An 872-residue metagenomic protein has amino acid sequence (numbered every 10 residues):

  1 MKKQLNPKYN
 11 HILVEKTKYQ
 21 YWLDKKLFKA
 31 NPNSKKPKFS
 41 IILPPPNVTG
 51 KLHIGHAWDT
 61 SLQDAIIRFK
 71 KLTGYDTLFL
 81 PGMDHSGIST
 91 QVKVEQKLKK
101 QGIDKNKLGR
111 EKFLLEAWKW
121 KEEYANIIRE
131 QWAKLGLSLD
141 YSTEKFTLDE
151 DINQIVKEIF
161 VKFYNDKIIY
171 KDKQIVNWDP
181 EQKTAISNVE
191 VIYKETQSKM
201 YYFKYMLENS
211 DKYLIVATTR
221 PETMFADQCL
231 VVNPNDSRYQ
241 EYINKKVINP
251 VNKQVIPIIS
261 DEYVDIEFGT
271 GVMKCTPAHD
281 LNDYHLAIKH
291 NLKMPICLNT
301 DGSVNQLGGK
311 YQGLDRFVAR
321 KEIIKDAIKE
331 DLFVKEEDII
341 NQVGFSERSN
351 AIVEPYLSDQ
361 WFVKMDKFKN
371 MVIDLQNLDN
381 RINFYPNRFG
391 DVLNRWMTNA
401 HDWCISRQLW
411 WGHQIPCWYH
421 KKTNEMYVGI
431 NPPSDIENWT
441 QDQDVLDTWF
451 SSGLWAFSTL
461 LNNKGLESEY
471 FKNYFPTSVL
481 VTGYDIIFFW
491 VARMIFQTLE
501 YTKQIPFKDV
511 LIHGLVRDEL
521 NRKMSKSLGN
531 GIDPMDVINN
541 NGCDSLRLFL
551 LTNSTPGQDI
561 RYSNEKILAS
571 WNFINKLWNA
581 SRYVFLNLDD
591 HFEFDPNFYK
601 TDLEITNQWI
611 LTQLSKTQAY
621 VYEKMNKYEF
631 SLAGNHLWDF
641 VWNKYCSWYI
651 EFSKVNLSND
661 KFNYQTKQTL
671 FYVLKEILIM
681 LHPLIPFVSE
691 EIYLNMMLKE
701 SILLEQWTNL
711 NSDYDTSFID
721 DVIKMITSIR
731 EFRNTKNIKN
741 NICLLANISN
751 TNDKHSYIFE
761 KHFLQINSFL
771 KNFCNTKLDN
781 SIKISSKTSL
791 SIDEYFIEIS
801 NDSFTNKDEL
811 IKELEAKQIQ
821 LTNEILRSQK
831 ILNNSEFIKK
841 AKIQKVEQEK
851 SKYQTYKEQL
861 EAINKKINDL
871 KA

Functional and structural regions predicted by a protein language model:
M1-L5, P44-L52, R110-L114, L139-F146 (+13 more regions): Glycine- and acidic
M1-N235, I259, T276-K289, K293-G308 (+8 more regions): N-terminal, positively charged nucleic-acid-binding surface of large information/translation enzymes
N6-P7, G82-H85, F113-W118, S142-N153 (+11 more regions): Conserved short loop/turn motifs at secondary-structure junctions
D84, V176, P180, I186-I192 (+6 more regions): Acidic, turn-prone loop/beta-hairpin segments
K194, C275-A278, F317, E354-P355 (+7 more regions): Conserved phosphate-binding loops in nucleotide/dinucleotide-binding enzymes
F345-S349, D391, L515-L520, M524-L603 (+3 more regions): Catalytic adenosine-cofactor/nucleotide-binding cores of aminoacyl-tRNA synthetases and other
L568, M696-A872: C-terminal low-complexity, glycine/proline- and small-hydrophobic-enriched intrinsically disordered tails that act as
N572-F585, N607-K616, G634-V655, S828 (+2 more regions): Core structural elements
